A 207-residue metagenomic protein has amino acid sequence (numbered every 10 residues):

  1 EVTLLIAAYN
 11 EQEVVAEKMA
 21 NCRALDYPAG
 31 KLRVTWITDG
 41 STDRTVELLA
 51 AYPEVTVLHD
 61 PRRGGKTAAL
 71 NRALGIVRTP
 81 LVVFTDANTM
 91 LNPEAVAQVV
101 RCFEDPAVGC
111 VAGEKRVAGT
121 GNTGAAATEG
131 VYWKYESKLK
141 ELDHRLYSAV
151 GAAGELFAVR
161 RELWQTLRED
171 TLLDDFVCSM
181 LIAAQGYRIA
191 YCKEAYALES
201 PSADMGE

Functional and structural regions predicted by a protein language model:
V2-T3, R33, V177: Cell-envelope/extracellular polymer assembly enzymes that use nucleotide-activated donors
E13-E17, S41-A51, E94: Acidic helix N-cap motif at the loop->helix transition within catalytic regions of sugar-transfer enzymes
A20-K31: Short, acidic, metal-binding catalytic loop of nucleotide-sugar glycosyltransferases
N21, I37-V46, R62-G64, T89: A conserved acidic beta->alpha catalytic loop
R44, A87-C102: Acidic donor-binding/catalytic loop of UDP-sugar-dependent glycosyltransferases, especially processive GT2
D60-V77, K134, G151, V177: Glycine-rich, basic loop-to-helix element that forms the pyrophosphate-binding segment of sugar-nucleotide handling
V82: Short aromatic/hydrophobic "clamp" motif used to bind/position activated sugar donors
F103-Y135, E169-D174, C178-E207: Catalytic donor/gating beta->alpha subdomain of glycosyltransferases that bind UDP-sugars
